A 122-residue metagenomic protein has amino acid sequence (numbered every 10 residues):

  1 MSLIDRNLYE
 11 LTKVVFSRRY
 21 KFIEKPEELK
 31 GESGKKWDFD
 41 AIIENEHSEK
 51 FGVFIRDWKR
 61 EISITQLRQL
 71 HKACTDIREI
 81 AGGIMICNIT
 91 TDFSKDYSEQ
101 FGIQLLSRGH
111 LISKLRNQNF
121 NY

Functional and structural regions predicted by a protein language model:
M1-G31: Acidic-basic catalytic patches of nuclease active cores, encompassing PD-(D/E)XK and other metal-cofactor nuclease
V15, E44-H47, F101-Y122: Non-catalytic C-terminal interaction segments of nucleic acid-processing enzymes
R19-Y20, C74, N119-Y122: Conserved NTP-handling cores and scaffolds of large molecular machines
E28-E32, R56-K59: Short beta->alpha junction loops
E32-S33, F93, L115: Generic structural signal for helix capping and beta-alpha/helix-loop junctions
K36-D38, K50: Short, mixed charged/polar active-site loops that provide acid/base catalysis or chelate metal/phosphate cofactors
D38-E44: Short acidic loop-to-beta-strand element that houses the catalytic metal-binding Asp/Glu of nuclease active sites
S48-H110: Catalytic cores of nucleic-acid endonucleases
